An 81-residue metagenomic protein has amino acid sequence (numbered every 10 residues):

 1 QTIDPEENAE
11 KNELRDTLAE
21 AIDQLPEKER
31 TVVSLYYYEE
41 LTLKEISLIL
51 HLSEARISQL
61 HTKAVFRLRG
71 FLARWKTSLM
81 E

Functional and structural regions predicted by a protein language model:
Q1-E20: Acidic, proline/glycine-rich intrinsically disordered inter-domain spacer in sigma factors
N12, I22-E29: Short helix-coil-helix linker/hinge
T17, L60-K63: Residues within the DNA-recognition helix of helix-turn-helix
V32-V33: A short pre-motif secondary-structure segment
Y36-Y38: Short amphipathic helical patch at the helix-1/turn junction of helix-turn-helix
T42, L52-R56: Helix-turn-helix DNA-binding motif, specifically the short coil turn and the N-cap/start of the second
L48: Alpha-helical residues within the helix-turn-helix
V65-E81: C-terminal edge and immediately downstream basic/flexible tail or linker adjoining helix-turn-helix-like DNA-binding
